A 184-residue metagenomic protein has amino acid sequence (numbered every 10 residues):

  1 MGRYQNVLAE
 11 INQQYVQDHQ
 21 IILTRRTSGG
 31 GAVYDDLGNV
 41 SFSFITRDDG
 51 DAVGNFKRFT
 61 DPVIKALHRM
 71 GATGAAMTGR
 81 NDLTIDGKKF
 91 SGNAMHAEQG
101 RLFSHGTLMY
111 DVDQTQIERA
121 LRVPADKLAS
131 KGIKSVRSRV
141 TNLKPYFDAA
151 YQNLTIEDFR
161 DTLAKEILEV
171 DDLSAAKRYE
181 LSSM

Functional and structural regions predicted by a protein language model:
M1-G54: N-terminal lobe of the biotin/lipoate ligase/transferase fold
H19-G29, R58-V63, H68-M70, F90-G92: Short acidic (Asp/Glu) patches
S28-A32, A72-T73, T78-R80, G92-H96: Catalytic micro-motifs at enzyme active sites that drive phosphoryl/nucleotidyl and oxygen chemistry
D35-N39, T78, R101-F103, S138: Short, solvent-exposed loop/turn segments at the edges of secondary structure
N39-R80: Contiguous, small/hydrophobic- and glycine-enriched helical/loop subdomains that border and often "cap" functional
M70-A72, S91, Q99-M184: Long, positively charged amphipathic alpha-helical accessory segments at protein N-termini or as interdomain linkers
M77-N93, L181-M184: Beta-rich nucleic-acid/ligand-interaction surfaces
